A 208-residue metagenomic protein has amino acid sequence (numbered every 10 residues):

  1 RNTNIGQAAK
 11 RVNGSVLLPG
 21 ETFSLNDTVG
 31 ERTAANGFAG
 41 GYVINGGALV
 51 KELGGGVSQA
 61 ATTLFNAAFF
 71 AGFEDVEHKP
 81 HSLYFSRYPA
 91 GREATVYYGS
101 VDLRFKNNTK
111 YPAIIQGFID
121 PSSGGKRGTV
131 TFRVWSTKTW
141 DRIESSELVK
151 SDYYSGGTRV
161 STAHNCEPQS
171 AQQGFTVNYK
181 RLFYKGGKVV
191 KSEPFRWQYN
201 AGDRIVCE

Functional and structural regions predicted by a protein language model:
R1-E208: Well-ordered beta-sheet/strand-loop patches within structured domains
